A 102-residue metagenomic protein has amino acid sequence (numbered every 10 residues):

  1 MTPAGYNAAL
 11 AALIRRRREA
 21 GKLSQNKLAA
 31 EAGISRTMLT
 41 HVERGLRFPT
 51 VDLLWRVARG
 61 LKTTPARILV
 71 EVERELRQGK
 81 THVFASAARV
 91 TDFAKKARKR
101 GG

Functional and structural regions predicted by a protein language model:
M1-A9, G79: A detector for short, charged/polar N-terminal pre-domain segments
A12-E31, R56: Short basic helix-loop element that most often maps to the first helix and adjoining turn of HTH DNA-binding modules
I14, L28-A29, L39-V42, I68: Conserved hydrophobic/aromatic packing and binding residues within compact polymer-binding modules
G33-F48: Recognition helix of helix-turn-helix/homeodomain-like DNA-binding domains that insert into the DNA major groove
D52-R67: DNA major-groove recognition helix of helix-turn-helix/homeodomain DNA-binding modules
L69-G102: Short, charged recognition helix plus adjacent turn of helix-turn-helix-like nucleic-acid-binding domains
